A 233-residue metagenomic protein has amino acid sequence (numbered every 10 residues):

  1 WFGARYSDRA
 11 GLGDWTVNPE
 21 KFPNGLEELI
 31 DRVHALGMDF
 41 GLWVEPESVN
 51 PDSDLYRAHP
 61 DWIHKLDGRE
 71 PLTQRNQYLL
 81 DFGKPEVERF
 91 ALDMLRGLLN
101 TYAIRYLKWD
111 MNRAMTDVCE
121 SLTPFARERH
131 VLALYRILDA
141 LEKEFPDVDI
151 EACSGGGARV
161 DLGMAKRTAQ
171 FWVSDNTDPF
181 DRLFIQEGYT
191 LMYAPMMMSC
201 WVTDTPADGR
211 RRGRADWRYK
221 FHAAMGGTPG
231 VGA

Functional and structural regions predicted by a protein language model:
W1-D93, Y106: Aromatic-lined carbohydrate-binding/catalytic grooves of carbohydrate-active enzymes
W1-F2, E45-V49, N112-A114, C153-G157: Active-site beta-loop-alpha junctions enriched in small/polar residues
W1-F2, F90-L122: Active-site groove signature of glycoside hydrolases
W15, T123-F125: Short glycine-enriched, charge-decorated loop/helix-capping segments at active-site entrances that position
N24-L36, E128-F145: Alpha-helix-loop-beta-strand connector modules within alpha/beta enzyme cores
V33, L98-L99, L141, A224: Generic structural signal for hydrophobic
F40-V44, L107-W109, E151-A152, V231: Hydrophobic faces of well-ordered beta-strands that scaffold small-molecule active sites in alpha/beta enzyme cores
N50-R89, D93, V131-G232: Glycan-recognition surfaces
